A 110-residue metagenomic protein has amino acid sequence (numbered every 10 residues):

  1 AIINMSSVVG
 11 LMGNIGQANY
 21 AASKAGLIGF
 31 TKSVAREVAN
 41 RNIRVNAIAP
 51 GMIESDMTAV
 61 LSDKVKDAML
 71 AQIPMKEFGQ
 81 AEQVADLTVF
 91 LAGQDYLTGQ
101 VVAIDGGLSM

Functional and structural regions predicted by a protein language model:
I3, V45-I48, T58, G99 (+1 more regions): Hydrophobic structural elements of the Rossmann-like NAD(P)H-binding subdomain that define the short-chain
S7: Residue(s) in the substrate-gating loop at a strand-loop-helix junction that position the organic substrate next
G10-M12, M110: Conserved catalytic-site region of short-chain dehydrogenase/reductase
L11, I28, V45, A49-A59: Short, flexible catalytic-loop segment of classical short-chain dehydrogenase/reductase
S23, T31: Active-site helix of classical SDR
R36-N40: Alpha-helical segment proximal to the catalytic Tyr-Lys
K64-Q83: Catalytic Tyr-x(3-8)-Lys segment
F78-I104, S109: C-terminal substrate-recognition "lid" of short-chain dehydrogenase/reductases
